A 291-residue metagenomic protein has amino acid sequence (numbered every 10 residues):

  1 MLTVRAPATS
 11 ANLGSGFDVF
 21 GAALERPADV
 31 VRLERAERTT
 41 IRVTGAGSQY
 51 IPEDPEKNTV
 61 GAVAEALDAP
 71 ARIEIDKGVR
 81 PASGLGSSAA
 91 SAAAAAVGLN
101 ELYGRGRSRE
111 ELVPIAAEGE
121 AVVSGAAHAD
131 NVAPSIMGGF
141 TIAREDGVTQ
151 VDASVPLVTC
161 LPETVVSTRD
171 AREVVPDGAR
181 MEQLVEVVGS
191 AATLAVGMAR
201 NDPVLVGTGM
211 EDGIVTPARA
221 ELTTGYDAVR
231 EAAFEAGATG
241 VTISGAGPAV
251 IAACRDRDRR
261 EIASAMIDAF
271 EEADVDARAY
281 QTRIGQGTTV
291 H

Functional and structural regions predicted by a protein language model:
M1-S83, G285-H291: ATP-binding N-lobe of GHMP and related small-molecule kinases
E34, P134-E145, A252-R255, H291: Short beta-strand-to-turn element immediately C-terminal to the catalytic PLP-Schiff-base lysine in fold type I
A36-R38, A69-R72, L99-I115, R259-I262: Phosphate-handling active-site elements
L85-P114, I136-G138: DPxDG-like acidic metal-binding loop motif
S108-V122, L205-M210, A263-S264: Short, well-structured alpha-helical segments that form the helix of a local strand-helix-strand
E110-S154, V241: Alpha/beta catalytic cores of group-transfer enzymes, especially the acyltransferase/condensing modules of polyketide
L161-E221: Active-site rim beta-loop-alpha module in soluble metabolic enzymes
M198-H291: Glycine-rich, charge-dense phosphate/pyrophosphate-binding loop(s) and the adjacent flexible "lid"/catalytic subdomain
